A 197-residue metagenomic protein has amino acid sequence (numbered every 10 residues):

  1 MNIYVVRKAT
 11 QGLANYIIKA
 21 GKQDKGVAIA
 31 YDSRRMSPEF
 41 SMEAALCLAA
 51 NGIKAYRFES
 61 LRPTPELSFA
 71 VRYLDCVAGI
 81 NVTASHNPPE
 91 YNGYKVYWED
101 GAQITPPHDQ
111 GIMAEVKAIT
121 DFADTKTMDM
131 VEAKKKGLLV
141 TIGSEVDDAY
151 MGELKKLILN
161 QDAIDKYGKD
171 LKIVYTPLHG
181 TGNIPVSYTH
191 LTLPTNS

Functional and structural regions predicted by a protein language model:
M1-A44, G143-D170, T181: An N-terminal, well-structured beta->alpha segment
I3, R34, Y56-R57, W98 (+4 more regions): Hydrophobic alpha-helical scaffolding
G12, Y16, A20, N51 (+3 more regions): Change "in soluble alpha/beta enzymes" to "in soluble alpha/beta proteins
G21-E99: Ferredoxin-reductase
T83, N87-P89, D124-M128, S197: Core alpha/beta catalytic barrel or barrel-like domain that forms the active/cofactor pocket in diverse metabolic
Q103-E153, I158-L159: Long, well-ordered, tryptophan-enriched scaffold segments
N183-Y188: Carboxylate/His-rich catalytic cores and anion/metal-binding grooves
T189-T195: Conserved small/polar residues in nucleotide/adenosyl-binding loops
